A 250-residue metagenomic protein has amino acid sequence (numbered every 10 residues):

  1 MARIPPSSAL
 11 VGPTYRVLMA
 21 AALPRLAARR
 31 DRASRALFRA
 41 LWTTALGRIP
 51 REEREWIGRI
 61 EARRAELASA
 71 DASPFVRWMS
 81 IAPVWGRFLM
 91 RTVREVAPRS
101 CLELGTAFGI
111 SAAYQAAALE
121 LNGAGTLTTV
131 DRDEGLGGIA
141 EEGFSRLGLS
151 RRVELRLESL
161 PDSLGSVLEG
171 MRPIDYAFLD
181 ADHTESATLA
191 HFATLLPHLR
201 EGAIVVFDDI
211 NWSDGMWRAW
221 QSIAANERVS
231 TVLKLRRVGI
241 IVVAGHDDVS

Functional and structural regions predicted by a protein language model:
M1-F178, D182-V206, I210-S250: A short alpha-helical cap/connector motif
